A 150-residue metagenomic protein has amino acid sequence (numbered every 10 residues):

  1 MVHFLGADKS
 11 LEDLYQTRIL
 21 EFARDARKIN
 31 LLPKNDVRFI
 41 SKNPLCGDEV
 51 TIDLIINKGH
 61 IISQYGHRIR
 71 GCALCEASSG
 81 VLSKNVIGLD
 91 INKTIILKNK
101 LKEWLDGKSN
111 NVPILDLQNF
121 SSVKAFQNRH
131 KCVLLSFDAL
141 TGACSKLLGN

Functional and structural regions predicted by a protein language model:
M1-I29, I91-N150: C-terminal binding/interaction regions
A26-I69: Structured beta-strand/loop patches that form or line metal/cofactor-binding pockets in enzymes
K34-V37, P44, V50, S79 (+2 more regions): Short capping/connector residues at structural and topological boundaries
I69, I87-G88, S136: A generic structural motif
R70-E76: Short, thiol/selenol-centered motifs that function as redox-active sites or metal-ligating centers
A73, L89-N92: A generic structural signal for alpha-helix starts
S78-D90: Alpha-helical support elements that line or immediately flank enzyme active sites and cofactor-binding pockets
